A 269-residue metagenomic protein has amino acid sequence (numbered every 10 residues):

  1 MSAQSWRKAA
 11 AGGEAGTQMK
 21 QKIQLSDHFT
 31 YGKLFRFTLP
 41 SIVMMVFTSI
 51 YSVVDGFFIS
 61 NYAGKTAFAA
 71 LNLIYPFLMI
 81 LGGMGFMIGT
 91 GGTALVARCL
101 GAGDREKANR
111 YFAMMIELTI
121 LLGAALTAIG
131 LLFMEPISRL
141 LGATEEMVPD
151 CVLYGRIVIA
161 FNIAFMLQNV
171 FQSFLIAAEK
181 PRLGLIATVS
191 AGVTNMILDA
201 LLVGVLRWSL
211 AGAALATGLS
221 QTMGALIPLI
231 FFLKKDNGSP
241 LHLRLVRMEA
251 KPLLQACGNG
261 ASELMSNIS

Functional and structural regions predicted by a protein language model:
S2-T38, V96-I163, V205-A261: Short alpha-helical transmembrane segments in multi-pass integral membrane proteins
S41-A94, V158-F165, I227, L254-S269: Transmembrane helix-bundle signature of multi-pass secondary active exporters and lipid flippases
I50-V53, Y62-K65, C99-A102, A177-A178 (+1 more regions): Helix-loop interface residues and adjacent transmembrane-helix termini in multi-pass membrane transporters, primarily
G56, T93-A94, M134-E135, Q172 (+1 more regions): Interfacial helix-capping/hinge residues at the ends of transmembrane alpha-helices
F68-A128, F165-G184: Small-residue-rich hydrophobic transmembrane alpha-helices
I80-G83, N195-A200, A225-L229: Hydrophobic transmembrane alpha-helices of multi-pass small-molecule transporters
G89, I157-I176, G184-N195, A213-P228: Short runs within selected transmembrane alpha-helices of multi-pass transporters and secretion channels
